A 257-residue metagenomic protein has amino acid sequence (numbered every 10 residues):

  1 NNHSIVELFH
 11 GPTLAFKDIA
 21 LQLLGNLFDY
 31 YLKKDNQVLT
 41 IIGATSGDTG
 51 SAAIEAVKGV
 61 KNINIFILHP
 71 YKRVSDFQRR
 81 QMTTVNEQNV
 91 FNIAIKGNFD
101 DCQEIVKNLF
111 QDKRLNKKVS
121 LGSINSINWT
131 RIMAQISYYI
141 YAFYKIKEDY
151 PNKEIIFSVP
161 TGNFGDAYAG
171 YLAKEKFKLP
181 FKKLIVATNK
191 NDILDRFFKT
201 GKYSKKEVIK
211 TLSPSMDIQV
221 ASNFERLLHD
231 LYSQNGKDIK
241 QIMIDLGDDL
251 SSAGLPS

Functional and structural regions predicted by a protein language model:
N1-S257: PLP-dependent amino-acid enzyme catalytic core
